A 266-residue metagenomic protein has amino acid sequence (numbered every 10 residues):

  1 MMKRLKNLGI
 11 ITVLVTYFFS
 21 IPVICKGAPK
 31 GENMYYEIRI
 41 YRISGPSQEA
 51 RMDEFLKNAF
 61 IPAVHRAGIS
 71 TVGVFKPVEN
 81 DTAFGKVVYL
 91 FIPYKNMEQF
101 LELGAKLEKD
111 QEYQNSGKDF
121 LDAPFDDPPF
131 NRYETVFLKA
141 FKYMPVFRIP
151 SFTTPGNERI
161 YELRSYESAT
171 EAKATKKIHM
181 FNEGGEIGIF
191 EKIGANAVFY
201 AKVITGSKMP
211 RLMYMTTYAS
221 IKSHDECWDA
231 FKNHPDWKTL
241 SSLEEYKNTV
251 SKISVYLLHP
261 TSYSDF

Functional and structural regions predicted by a protein language model:
M1-E32: Bacterial Sec-dependent N-terminal signal peptides
I24-Q114, K118-W237, Y246-F266: Short S/T/G/P-rich N-terminal loop/turn motif that feeds into the first structured element of a domain
